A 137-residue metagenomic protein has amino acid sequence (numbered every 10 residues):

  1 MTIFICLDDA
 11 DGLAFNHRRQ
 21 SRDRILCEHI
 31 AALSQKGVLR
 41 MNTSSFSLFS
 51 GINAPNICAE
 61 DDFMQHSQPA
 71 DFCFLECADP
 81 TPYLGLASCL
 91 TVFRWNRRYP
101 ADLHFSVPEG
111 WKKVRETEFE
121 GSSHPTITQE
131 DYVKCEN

Functional and structural regions predicted by a protein language model:
M1-N137: Enzymes that bind and transform nitrogen-containing heteroaromatic metabolites
